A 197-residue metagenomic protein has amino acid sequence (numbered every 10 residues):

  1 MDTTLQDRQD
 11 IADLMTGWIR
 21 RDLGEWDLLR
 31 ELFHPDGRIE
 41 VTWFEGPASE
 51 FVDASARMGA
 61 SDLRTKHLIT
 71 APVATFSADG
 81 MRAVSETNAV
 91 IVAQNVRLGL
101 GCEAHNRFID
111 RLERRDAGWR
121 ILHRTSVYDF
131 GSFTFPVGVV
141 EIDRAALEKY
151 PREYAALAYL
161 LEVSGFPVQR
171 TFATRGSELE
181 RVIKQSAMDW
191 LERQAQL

Functional and structural regions predicted by a protein language model:
M1-M15, G118-L197: Terminal "cap-and-tail" regions of soluble proteins that handle hydrophobic small molecules
L5, Q9, T42, G99: Charge-dense, low-complexity intrinsically disordered segments
D10, K66, C102-H105: Short, glycine/acidic-rich beta->alpha junctions
A12-E31: Short acidic-aromatic low-complexity motifs
W26-N95: A solvent-exposed, acidic/Ser-Thr-rich amphipathic alpha-helical stretch
I69-T75, R107-E113, S126: Hydrophobic/aromatic beta-strand elements that line small-molecule binding cavities or substrate pockets in beta-rich
A78-G80, D116, H123: Residue-level signal for tight coil/turn positions that link beta-strands
A83-D116, F130-Y150: Exposed beta-sheet edge and beta->alpha loop/turn motif
